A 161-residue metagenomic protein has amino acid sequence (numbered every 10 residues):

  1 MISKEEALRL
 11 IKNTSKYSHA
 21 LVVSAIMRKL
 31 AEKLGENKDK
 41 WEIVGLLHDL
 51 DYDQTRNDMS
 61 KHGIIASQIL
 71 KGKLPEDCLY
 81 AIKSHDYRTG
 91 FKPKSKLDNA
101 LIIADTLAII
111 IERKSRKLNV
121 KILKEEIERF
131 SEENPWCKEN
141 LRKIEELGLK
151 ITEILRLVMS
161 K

Functional and structural regions predicted by a protein language model:
M1, Y17-S24, S60, K94 (+3 more regions): Electropositive phosphate-/nucleotide-binding environments in soluble metabolic enzymes
M1-D58: Acidic/His-rich, divalent-metal-binding segments that scaffold phosphate/diphosphate chemistry
R9-L10, V22-K29, I65, I69 (+4 more regions): Alpha-helical scaffold segments in soluble metabolic enzymes
T14, I26, L30-L34, D53 (+5 more regions): Change "in soluble alpha/beta enzymes" to "in soluble alpha/beta proteins
L21-S24, E42, L79-K83, L155 (+1 more regions): Short, well-structured alpha-helical segments
L34-F130: Divalent metal-dependent catalytic cores for phosphoryl transfer on phosphate-bearing substrates
K121-V158: C-terminal binding/interaction regions
